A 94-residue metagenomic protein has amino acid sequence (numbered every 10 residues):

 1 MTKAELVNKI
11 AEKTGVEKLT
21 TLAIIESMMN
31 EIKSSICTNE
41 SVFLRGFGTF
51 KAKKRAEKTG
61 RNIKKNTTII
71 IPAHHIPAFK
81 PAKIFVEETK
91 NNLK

Functional and structural regions predicted by a protein language model:
M1-K94: Strongly charged
